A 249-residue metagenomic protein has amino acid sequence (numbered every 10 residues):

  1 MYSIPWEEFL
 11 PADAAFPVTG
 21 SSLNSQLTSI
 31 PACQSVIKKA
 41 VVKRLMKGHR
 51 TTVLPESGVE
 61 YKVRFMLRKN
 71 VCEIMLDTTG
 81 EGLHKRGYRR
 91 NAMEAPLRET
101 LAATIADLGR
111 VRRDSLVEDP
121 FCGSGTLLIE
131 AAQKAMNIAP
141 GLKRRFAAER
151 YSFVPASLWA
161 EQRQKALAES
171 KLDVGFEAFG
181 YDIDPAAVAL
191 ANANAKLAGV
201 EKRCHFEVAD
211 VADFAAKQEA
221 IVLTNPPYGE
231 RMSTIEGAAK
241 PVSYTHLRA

Functional and structural regions predicted by a protein language model:
M1-Y61: Non-catalytic nucleic-acid substrate-recognition regions in nucleic-acid-modifying enzymes
L23-Q26, G82, Y228-R231: A short, flexible beta-alpha/helix-coil linker loop
L67-I74: C-terminal edge-of-domain segments
I74-L108: SAM-dependent Rossmann-like transferase core, predominantly class I methyltransferases with a strong bias toward
L97-A215: Conserved S-adenosyl-L-methionine
V211-A212, G229-P241: Short, contiguous acidic/charged loop-to-helix segments that flank catalytic cores in large enzymes
A215-I221: A short acidic, Gly/Pro-enriched loop at the edge of an enzyme's catalytic core that lines a small-molecule cofactor
T245-A249: Conserved small/polar residues in nucleotide/adenosyl-binding loops
